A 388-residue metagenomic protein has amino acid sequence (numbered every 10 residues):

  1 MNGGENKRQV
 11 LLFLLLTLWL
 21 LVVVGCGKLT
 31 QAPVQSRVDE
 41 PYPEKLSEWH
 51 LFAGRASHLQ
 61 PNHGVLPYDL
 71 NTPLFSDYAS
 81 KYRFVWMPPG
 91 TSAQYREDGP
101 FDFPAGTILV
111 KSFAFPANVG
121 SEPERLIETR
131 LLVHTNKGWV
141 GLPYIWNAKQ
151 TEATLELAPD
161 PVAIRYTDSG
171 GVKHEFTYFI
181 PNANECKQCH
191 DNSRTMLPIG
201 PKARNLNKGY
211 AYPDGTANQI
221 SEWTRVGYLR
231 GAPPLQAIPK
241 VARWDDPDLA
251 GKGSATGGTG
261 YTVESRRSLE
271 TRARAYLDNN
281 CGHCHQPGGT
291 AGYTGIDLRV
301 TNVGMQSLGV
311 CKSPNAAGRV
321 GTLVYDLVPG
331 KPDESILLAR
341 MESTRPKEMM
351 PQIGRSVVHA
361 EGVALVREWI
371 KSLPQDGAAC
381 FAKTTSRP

Functional and structural regions predicted by a protein language model:
G3-L14: Bacterial N-terminal signal peptides that target proteins for export
F13-V23: Bacterial N-terminal signal peptides
G27-R37, P100, V119-P388: Sequence context surrounding c-type heme c attachment/ligation sites in exported
T30-V85: N-terminal pre-domain segments of enzymes
Y82-Q94: Short, structured beta-strand/loop micro-motifs enriched in basic residues and often containing a Trp
F103-G106: Short, well-ordered loop/turn sites that connect or cap secondary structure elements
